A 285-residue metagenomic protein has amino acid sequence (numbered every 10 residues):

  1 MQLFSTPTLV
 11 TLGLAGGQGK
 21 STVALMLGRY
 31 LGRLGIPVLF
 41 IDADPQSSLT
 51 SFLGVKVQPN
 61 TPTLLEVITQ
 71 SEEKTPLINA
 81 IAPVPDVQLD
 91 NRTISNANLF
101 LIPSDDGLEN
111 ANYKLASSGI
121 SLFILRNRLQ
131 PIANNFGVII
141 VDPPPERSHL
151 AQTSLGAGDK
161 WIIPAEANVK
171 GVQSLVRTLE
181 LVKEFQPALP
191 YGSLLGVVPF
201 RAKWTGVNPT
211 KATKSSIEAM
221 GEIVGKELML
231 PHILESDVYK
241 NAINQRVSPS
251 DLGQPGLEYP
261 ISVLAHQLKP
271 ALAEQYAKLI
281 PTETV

Functional and structural regions predicted by a protein language model:
M1-V285: P-loop NTP-binding core
